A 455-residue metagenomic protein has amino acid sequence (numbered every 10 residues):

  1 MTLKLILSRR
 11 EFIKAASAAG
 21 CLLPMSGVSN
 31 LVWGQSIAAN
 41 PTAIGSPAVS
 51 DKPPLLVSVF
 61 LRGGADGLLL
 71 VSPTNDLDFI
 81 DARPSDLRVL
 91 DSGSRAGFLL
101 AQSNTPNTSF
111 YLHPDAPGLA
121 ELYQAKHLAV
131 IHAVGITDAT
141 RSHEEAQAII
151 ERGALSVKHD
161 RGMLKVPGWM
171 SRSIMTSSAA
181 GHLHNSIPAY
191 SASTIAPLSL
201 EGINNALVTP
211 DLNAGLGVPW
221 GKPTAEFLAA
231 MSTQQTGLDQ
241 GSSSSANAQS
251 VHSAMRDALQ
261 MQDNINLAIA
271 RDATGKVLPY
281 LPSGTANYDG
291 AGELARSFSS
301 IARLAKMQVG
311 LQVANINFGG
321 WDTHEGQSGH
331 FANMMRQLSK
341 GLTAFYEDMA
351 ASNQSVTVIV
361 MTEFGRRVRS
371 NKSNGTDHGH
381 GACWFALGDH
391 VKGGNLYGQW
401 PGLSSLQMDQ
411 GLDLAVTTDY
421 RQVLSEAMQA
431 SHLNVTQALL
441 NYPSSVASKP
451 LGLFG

Functional and structural regions predicted by a protein language model:
T2-D348, A386, N395-G455: Feature for exported/extracytoplasmic and membrane-associated proteins, marking the mature portion
G63, I136, T362-R366, H390-V391: Acidic, glycine-rich active-site loops and adjacent beta-strand->loop/helix elements that engage anionic groups
K126, Q354, H380: Residue-level signal for beta-strand positions within conserved beta-sheet cores that form or flank
N317-G320, V360-T362, K372, G388: Active-site proximal loops enriched in glycine and acidic residues that flank catalytic Cys/His/Asp and coordinate
M349-S373: Metal-dependent active-site segment of extracytoplasmic phospho-/sulfohydrolases and closely related
G365-N395: Histidine-centered active-site microenvironments of extracellular/periplasmic hydrolases and transferases
